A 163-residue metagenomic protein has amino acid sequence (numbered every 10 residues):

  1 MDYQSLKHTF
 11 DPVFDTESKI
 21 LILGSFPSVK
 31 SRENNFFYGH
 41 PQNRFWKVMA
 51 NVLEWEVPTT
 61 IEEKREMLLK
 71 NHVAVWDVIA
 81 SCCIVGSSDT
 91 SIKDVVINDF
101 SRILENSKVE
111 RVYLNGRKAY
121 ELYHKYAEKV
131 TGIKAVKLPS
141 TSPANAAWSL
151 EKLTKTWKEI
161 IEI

Functional and structural regions predicted by a protein language model:
M1-K19, P41, S88-S101, H124-I163: C-terminal capping/extension of enzyme domains
K19-S25: Short, hydrophobic/glycine-enriched beta-strand segments
S25, V78-A80, S140: Short loop/turn segments at strand-loop or loop-helix junctions that form parts of catalytic or ligand-binding pockets
K30-S91: Short, surface-exposed acidic-centric catalytic microdomains
K70-K118: Internal catalytic-core helix/loop-beta-alpha segment that presents or stabilizes conserved functional determinants
A119-Y123: Short, well-ordered alpha-helical microsegments
